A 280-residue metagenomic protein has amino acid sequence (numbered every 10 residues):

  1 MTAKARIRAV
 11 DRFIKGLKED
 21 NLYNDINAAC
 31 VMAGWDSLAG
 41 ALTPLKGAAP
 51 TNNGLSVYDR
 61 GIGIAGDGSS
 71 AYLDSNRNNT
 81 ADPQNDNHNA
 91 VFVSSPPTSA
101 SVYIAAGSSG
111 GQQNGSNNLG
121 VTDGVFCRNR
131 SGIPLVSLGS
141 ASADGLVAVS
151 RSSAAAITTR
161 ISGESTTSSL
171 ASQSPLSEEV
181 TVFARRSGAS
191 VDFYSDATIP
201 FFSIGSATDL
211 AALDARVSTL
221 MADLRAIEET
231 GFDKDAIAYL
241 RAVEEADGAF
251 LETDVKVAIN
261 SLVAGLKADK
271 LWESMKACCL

Functional and structural regions predicted by a protein language model:
M1-L280: Polar, enzyme-active/binding microenvironments
